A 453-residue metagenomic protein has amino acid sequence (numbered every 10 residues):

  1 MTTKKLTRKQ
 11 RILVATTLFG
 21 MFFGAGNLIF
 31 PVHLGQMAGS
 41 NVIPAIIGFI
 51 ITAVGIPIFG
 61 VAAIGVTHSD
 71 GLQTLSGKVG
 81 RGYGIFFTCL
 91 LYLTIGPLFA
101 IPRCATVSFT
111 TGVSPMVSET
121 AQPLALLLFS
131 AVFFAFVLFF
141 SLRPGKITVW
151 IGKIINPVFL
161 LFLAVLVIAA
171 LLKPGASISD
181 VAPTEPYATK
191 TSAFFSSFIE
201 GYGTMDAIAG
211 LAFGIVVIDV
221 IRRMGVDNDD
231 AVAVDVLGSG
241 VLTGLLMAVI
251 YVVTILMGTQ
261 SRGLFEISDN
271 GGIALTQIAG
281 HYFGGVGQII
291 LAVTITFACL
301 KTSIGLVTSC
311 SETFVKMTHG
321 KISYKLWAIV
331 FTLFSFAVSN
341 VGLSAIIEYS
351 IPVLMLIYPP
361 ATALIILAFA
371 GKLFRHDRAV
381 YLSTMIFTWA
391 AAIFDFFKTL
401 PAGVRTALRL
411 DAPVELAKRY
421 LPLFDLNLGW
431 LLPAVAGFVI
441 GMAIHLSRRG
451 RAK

Functional and structural regions predicted by a protein language model:
L13, L18-F22, I50, F87-L90 (+9 more regions): Transmembrane alpha-helical segments of multi-pass small-molecule transport proteins
L13-F23, L93, A169-A176, E185-T254 (+3 more regions): Hydrophobic, membrane-embedded alpha-helices of multi-pass small-molecule transporters
I51, G55, F59-G60, V158-L171 (+3 more regions): Selective recognition of specific alpha-helical transmembrane segments in multi-pass small-molecule
V66-T74, F134-I155, R223-V226, F336-Y349 (+1 more regions): Membrane-water interface regions at transmembrane-helix termini and the short interhelical loops of multi-pass membrane
P97, I101, L160-T189, A207-I208 (+4 more regions): Hydrophobic alpha-helical segments and their helix-loop junctions in multi-pass secondary transporters
L142-A170, S350-T362, Y381-A391: Membrane-interface loop-to-helix entry segments
R143-I154, F194-S197, V217-L246, L264-T276 (+1 more regions): Hydrophobic, small-residue-rich membrane helices and short re-entrant helix-turn-helix hairpins that build
K173, D377-K453: A generic transmembrane alpha-helix motif of multi-pass inner-membrane proteins
